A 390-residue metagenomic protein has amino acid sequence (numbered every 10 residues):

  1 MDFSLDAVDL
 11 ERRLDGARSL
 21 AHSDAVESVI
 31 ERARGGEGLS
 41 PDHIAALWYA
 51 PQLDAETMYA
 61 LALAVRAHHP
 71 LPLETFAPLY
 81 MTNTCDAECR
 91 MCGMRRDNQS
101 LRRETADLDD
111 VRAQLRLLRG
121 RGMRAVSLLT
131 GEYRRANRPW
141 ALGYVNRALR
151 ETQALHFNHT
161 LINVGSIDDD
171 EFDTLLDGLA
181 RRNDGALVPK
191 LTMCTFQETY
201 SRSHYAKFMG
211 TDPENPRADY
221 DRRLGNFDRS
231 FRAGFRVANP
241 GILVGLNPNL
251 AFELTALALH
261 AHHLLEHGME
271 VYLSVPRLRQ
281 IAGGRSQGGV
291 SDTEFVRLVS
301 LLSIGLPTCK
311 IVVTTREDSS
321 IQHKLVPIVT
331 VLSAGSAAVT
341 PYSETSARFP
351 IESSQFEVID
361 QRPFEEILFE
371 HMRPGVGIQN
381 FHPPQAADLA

Functional and structural regions predicted by a protein language model:
M1-Q52, R119, T255, L265-A390: Auxiliary Fe-S-binding modules of radical SAM enzymes
G36, A62, C89, L128 (+4 more regions): Conserved, mostly hydrophobic/aromatic
A45, F76-P78, S127-W140, Q280-G283: Glycine-rich, proline-tolerant flexible connector loops at the mouths of alpha/beta enzymes
T57-N98, R103-L129: N-terminal pre-triad scaffold of radical SAM enzymes
L79-M81, E132-R134, V164-D168, T199-S201 (+4 more regions): Active-site-proximal loop/turn and secondary-structure-junction residues that shape catalytic pockets, frequently
R96-A113, L117-S230, R236-P240, E270-S274: Core AdoMet radical
T130, N183-M193, Q197, D221-G284 (+1 more regions): Conserved C-terminal portion of the radical SAM core fold that forms the substrate/S-adenosylmethionine-binding
D168-A180, L246-H260, D318-I328: Catalytic cores of alpha/beta
